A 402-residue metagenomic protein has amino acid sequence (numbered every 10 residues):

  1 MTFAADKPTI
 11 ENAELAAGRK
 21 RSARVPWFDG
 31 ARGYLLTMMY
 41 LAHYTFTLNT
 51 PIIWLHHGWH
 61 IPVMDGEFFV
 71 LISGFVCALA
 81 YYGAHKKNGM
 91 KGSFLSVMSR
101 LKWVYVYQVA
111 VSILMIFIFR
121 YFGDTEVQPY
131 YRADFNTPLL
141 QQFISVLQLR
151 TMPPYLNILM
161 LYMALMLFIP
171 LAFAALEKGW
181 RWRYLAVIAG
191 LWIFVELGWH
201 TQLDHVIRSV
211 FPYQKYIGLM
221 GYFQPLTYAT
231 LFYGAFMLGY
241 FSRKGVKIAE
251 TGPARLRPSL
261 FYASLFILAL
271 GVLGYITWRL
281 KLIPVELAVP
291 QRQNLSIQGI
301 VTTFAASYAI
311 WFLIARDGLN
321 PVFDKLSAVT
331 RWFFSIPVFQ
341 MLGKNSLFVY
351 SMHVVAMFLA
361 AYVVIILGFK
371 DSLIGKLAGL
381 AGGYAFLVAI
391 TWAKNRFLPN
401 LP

Functional and structural regions predicted by a protein language model:
T2-P402: Alpha-helical transmembrane segments and their immediate juxtamembrane cytosolic regions
